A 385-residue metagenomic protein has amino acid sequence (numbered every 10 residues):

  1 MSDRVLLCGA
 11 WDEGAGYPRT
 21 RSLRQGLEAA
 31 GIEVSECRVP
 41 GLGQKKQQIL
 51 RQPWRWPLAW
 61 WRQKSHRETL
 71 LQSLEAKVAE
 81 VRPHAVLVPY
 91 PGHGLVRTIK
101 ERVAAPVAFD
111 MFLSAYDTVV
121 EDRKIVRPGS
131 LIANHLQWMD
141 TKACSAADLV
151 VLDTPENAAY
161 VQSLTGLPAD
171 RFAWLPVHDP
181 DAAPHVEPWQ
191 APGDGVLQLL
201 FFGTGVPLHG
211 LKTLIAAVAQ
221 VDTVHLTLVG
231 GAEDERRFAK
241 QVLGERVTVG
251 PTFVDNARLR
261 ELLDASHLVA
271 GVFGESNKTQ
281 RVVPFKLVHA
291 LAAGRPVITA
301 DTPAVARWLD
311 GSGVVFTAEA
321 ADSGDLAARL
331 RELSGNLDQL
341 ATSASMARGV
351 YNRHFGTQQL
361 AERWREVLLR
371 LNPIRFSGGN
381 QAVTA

Functional and structural regions predicted by a protein language model:
I32, R171-F172, H178-V196, G210: Acidic anion/phosphate-binding donor-loop and adjacent secondary structure in glycosyltransferase catalytic cores
S130-V150: Membrane-proximal helix-turn-helix segments that form the acceptor-binding/catalytic region of lipid-linked
E156, V177-H178: Carbohydrate-associated surface elements
P188, G335-L369: A charged, aromatic-enriched C-terminal amphipathic alpha-helix characteristic of glycosyltransferases across folds
Q190-H209, I215-V221, L226-T227: Conserved donor-binding/catalytic core segment of Leloir-type glycosyltransferases
V196, R236-L268: Nucleotide-activated donor-binding/catalytic signature segment of Leloir-type glycosyltransferases, i.e., the conserved
H209, F253-L262, H267-H289, T299-R307: Nucleotide-sugar-dependent
G311-G324, E332-D338: Conserved acidic donor-binding segment of nucleotide-sugar-dependent glycosyltransferases
